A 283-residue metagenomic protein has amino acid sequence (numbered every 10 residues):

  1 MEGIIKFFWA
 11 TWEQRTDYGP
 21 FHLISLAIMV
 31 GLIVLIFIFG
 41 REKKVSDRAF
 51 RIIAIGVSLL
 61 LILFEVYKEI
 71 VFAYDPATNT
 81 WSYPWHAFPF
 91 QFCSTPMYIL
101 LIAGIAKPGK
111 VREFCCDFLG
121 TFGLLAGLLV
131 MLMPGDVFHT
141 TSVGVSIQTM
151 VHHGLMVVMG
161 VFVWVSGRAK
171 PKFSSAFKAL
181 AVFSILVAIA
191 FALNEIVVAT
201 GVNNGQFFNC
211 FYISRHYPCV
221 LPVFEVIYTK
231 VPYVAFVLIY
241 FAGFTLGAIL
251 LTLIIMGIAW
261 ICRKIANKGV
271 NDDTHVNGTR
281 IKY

Functional and structural regions predicted by a protein language model:
W12-A27, F177-L180, G201-T252: Membrane-interface transmembrane-helix boundary segments in multi-pass integral membrane proteins
L23-G31, P89-I99, L119, L132 (+1 more regions): Membrane-embedded alpha-helical segments of multi-pass membrane proteins, especially the transmembrane helices
L23-G40, S58-V66, V187-F191, T245-W260: Hydrophobic core of alpha-helical transmembrane segments in multi-pass integral membrane proteins
L32-I38, I99-A103, L155-F173, V187: Alpha-helical transmembrane segments in multipass membrane proteins, preferentially the mid-helix core
G40-I53, A106-C115, S166-F177: Membrane-interface helix-boundary motifs at transmembrane edges
V66-T78, M131-T141: Juxtamembrane "helix-exit" motif on the non-cytosolic side of transmembrane helices
P76-F90, H139-V151: Non-cytosolic membrane-interface motifs at loop->transmembrane helix junctions
I102-G160, W164: Membrane-proximal helix-loop-helix units in multi-pass membrane proteins
